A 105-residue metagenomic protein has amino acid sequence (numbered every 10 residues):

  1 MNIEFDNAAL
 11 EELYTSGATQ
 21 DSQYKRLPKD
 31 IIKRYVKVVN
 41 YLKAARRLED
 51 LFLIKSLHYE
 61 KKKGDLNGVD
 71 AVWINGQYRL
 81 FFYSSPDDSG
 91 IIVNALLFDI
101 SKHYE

Functional and structural regions predicted by a protein language model:
M1, H58, I100: Glycine-rich, flexible loop/turn motifs
M1-N40: Arg/Lys-rich, positively charged N-terminal/basic patches that mediate binding to nucleic acids
D6, I31, Y35-V38, H58 (+3 more regions): Amphipathic alpha-helical interface surfaces
K33-A44, I100-E105: A short, hydrophobic secondary-structure junction motif
R46-D70: A short, surface-exposed loop/turn module that caps and links secondary-structure elements
K63-D65, V69-E105: Enriched for short, Lys/Arg-rich terminal
